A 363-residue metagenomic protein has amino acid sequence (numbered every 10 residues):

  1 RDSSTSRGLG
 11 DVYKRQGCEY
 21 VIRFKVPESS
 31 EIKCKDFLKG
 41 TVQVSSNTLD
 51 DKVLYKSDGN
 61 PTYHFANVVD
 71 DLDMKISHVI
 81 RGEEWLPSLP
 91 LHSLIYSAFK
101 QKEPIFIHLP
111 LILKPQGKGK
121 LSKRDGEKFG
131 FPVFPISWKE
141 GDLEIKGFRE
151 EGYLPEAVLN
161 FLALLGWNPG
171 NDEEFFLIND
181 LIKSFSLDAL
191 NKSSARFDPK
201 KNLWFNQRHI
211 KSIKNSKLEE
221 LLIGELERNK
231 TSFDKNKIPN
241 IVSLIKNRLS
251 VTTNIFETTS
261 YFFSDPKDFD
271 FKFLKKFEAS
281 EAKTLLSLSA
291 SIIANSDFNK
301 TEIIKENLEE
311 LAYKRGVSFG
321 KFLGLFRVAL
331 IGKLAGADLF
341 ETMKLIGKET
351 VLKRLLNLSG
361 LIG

Functional and structural regions predicted by a protein language model:
R1-Y13: Single conserved hydrophobic/aromatic residue that forms the stacking wall/gate of nucleotide- or nucleobase-binding
D2, H64, H92, H108-L109 (+1 more regions): Histidine-centered active-site/metal-ligand motif
D11-A98, T284, L288, L330: Structured secondary-structure scaffolds
Y96, L226, A312: Conserved hydrophobic residues forming the short capping helix/wall of the S-adenosyl-L-methionine
K100-F269, K275, I331-G363: Catalytic adenosine-cofactor/nucleotide-binding cores of aminoacyl-tRNA synthetases and other
E219, F277-L330, A335: C-terminal accessory/binding modules appended to enzymatic or scaffolding proteins
